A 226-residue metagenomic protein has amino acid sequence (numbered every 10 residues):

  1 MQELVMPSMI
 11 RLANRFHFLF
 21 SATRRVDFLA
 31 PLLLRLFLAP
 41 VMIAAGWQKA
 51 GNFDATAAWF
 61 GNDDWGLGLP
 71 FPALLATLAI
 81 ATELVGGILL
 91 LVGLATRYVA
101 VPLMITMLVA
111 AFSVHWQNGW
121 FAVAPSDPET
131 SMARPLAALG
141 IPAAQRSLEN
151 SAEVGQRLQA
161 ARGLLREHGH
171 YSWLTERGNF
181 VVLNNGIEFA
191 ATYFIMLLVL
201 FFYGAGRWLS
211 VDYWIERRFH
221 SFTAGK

Functional and structural regions predicted by a protein language model:
Q2-A55, P70-A81, V85, V92-K226: Extended, low-polarity transmembrane helix blocks
A57-F71: Perimembrane loop-to-helix junctions flanking transmembrane segments
